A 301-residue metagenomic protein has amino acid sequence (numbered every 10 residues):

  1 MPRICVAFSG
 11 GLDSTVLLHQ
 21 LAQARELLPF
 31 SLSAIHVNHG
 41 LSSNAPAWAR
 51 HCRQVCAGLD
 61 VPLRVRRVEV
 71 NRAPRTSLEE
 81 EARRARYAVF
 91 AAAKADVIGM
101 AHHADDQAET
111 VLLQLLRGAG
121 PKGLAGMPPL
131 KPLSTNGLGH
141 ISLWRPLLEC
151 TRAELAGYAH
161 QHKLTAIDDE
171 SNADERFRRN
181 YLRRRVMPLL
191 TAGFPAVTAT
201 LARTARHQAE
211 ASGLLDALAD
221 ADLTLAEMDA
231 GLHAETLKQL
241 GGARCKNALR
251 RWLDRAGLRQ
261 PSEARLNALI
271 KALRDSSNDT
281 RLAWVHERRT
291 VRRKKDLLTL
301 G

Functional and structural regions predicted by a protein language model:
M1-D13, S31-S33, H39, V68-R72 (+3 more regions): AMP-forming adenylation/ATP pyrophosphatase catalytic core
M1-R184, P188: Core alpha/beta nucleotide-donor-binding catalytic domains of modification enzymes
W48, W144, F194, W252 (+1 more regions): Tryptophan-centered motif/residue detector
A93, G193, R255-A256: Alpha-helical structural context
C150, E154, Y181, A196 (+2 more regions): Generic recognition of short, well-ordered alpha-helical interface segments
A156-R206, E210-G213, R281-H286, D296: Mid-to-C-terminal catalytic subdomains of enzymes that bind/position adenosyl phosphate moieties or nucleic-acid
